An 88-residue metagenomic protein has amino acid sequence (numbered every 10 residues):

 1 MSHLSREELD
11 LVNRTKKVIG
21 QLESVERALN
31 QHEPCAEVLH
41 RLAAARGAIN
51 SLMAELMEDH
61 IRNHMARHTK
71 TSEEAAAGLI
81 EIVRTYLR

Functional and structural regions predicted by a protein language model:
M1-R88: Solvent-exposed interaction patches of small proteins and small membrane subunits
